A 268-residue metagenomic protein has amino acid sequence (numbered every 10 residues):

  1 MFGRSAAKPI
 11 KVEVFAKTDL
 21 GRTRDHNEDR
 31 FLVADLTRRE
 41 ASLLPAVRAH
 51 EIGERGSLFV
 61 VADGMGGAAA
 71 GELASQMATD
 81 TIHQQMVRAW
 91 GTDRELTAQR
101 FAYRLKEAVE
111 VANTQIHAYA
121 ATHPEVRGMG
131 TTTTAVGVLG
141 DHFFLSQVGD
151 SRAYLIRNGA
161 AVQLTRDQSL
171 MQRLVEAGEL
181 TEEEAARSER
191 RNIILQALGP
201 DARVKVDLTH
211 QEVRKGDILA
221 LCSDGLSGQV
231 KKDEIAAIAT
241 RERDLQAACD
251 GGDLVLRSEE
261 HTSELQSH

Functional and structural regions predicted by a protein language model:
M1-E259, S263: PP2C/PPM-type serine/threonine phosphatase catalytic domain
E264-H268: Long, leucine- and charge-enriched amphipathic alpha-helices that form heptad-repeat coiled-coil/leucine-zipper-like
